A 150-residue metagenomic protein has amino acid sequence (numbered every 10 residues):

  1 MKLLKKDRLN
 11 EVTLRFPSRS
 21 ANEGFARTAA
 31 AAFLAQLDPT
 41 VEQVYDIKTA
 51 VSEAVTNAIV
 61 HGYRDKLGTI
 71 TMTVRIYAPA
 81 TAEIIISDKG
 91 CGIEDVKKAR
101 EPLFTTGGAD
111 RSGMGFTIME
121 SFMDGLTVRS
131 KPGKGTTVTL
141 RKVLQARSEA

Functional and structural regions predicted by a protein language model:
M1-T13, A58-A150: Conserved beta-strand-loop-beta-strand hairpin that lines the nucleotide-binding pocket of ATP/GTP-utilizing enzymes
E11-R15, L37-T40: A short, mixed-charge helix-start or loop-turn motif at secondary-structure junctions
V12-T28: STAS-typified acidic loop motif
S18-R19, Q43, F104: A generic structural signal for short
R27-S52, R111: Conserved short strand/loop->alpha-helix "switch" segment adjacent to the catalytic nucleotide/phosphoryl-transfer site
E53, N57: Conserved polar catalytic motif of the HATPase_c/GHKL fold
